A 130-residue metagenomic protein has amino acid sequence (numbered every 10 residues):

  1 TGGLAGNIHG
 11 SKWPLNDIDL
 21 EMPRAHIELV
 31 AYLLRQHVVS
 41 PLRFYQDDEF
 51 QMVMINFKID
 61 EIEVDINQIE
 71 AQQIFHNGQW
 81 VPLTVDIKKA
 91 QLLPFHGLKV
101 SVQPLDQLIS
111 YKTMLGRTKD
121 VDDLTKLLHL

Functional and structural regions predicted by a protein language model:
T1-L130: Compositionally biased terminal segments of proteins
